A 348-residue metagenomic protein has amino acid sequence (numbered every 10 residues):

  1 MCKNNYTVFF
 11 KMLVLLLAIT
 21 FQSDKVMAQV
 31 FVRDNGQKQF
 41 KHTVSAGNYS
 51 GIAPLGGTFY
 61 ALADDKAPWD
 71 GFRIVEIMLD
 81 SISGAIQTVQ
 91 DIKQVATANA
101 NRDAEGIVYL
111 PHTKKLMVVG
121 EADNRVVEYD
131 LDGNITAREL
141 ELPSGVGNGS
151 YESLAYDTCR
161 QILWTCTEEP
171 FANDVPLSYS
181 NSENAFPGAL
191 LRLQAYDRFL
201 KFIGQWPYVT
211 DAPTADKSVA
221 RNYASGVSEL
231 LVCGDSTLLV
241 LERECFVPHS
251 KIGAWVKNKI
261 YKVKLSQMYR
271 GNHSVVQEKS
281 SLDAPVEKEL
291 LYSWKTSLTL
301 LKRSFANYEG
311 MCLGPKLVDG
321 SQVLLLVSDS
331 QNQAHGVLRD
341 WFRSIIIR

Functional and structural regions predicted by a protein language model:
M1-V30: Bacterial Sec-dependent N-terminal signal peptides
M27-R348: Sequence/structural signature of beta-propeller domains
